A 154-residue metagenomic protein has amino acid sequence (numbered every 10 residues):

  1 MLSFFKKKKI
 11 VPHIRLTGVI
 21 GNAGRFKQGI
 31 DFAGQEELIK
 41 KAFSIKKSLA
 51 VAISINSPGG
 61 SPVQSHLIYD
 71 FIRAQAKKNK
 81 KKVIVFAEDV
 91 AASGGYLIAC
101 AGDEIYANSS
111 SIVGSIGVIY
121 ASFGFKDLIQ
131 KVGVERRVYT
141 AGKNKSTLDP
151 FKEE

Functional and structural regions predicted by a protein language model:
M1-K81, V90-L97, A101-E154: Small-residue-centered hinge/linker elements
